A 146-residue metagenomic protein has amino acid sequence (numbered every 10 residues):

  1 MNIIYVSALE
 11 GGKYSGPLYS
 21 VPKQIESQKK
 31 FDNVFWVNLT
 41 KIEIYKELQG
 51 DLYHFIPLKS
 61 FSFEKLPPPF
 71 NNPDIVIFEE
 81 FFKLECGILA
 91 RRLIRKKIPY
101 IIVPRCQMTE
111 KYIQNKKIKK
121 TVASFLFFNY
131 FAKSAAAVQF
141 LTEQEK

Functional and structural regions predicted by a protein language model:
M1-Y45, N71: N-terminal subdomain of nucleotide-sugar transferases
L9-E10, L84, I102-I118, S134-A137: A short, histidine- and acid-enriched strand-loop-helix "catalytic/donor-clamping" loop that lines the nucleotide-sugar
P17-S20, L39, E79, F140-Q144: Replace "coordinates the UDP/GDP/TDP-sugar" with "coordinates nucleotide-activated sugar donors
F35, S134-E143: A short beta-strand/loop micro-motif in the catalytic core of glycosyltransferases that engages the nucleotide-sugar
F35-F78: A conserved catalytic-core segment of Leloir-type glycosyltransferases
I42, K83, M108, Q144-K146: Alpha-helix capping/helix-boundary segments
L66-C86, A90, I98-I101, A137-Q139: Short N-terminal targeting/anchoring amphipathic segment
K120-V138: Membrane-proximal helix-turn-helix segments that form the acceptor-binding/catalytic region of lipid-linked
